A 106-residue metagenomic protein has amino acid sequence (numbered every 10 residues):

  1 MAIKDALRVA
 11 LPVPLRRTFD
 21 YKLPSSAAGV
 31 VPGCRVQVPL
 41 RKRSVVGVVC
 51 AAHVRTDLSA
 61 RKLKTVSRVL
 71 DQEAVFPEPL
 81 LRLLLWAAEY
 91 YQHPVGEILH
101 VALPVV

Functional and structural regions predicted by a protein language model:
M1-V106: Accessory, non-ATPase domains that flank or precede helicase/AAA+ motor cores in DNA-metabolism machines
